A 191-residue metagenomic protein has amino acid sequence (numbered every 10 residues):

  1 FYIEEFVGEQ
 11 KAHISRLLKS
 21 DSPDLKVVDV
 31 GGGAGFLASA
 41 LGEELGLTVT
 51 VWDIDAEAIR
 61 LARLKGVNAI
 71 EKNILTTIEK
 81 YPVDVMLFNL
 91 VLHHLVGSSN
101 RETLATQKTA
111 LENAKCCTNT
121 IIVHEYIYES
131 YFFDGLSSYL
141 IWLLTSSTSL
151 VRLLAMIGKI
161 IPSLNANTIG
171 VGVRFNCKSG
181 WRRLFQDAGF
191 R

Functional and structural regions predicted by a protein language model:
F1-A12: Class I SAM-dependent methyltransferase Rossmann-like catalytic core, especially the SAM/SAH-binding loop
S15-S22: Glycine-rich helix-loop-beta junction characteristic of Rossmann-like nucleotide cofactor-binding loops
V28, A34-T76: Class I SAM-dependent methyltransferase SAM/SAH-binding core
L87: A conserved beta-strand element that flanks and buttresses the S-adenosyl-L-methionine
L90-H94: Short catalytic micro-motifs in class I SAM-dependent methyltransferases
L95-N113: A short, conserved alpha-helix within the catalytic core of class I
H124-L184: C-terminal alpha-helical "lid/dimerization" subdomain adjacent to the S-adenosyl-L-methionine
F190-R191: Conserved S-adenosyl-L-methionine
